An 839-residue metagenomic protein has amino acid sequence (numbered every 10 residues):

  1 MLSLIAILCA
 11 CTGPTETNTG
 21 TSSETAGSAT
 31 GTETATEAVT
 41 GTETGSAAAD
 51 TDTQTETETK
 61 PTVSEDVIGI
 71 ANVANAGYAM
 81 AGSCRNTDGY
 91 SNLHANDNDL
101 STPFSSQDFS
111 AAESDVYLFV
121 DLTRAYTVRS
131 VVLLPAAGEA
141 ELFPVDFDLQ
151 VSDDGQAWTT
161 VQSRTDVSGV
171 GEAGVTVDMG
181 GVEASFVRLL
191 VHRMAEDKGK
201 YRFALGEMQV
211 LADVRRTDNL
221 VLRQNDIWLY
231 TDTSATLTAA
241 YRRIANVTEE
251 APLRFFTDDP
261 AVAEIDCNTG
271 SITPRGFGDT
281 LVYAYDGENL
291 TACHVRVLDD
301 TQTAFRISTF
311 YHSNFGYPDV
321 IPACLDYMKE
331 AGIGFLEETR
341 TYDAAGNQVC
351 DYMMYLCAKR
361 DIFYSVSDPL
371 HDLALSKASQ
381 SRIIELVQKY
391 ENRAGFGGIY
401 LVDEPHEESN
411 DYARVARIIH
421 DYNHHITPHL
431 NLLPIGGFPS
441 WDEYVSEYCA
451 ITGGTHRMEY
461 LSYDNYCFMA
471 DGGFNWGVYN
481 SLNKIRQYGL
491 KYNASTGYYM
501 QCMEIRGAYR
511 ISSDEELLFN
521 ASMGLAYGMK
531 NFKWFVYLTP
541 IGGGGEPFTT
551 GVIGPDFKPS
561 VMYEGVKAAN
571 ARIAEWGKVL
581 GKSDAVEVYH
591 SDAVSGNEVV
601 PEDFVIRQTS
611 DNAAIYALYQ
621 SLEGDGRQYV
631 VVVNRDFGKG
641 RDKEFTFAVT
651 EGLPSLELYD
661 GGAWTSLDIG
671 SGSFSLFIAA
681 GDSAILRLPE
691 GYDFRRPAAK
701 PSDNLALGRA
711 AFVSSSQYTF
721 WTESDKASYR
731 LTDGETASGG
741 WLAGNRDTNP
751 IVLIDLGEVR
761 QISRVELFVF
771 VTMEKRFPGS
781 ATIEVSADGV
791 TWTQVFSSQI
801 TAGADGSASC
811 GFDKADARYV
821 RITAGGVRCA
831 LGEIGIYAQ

Functional and structural regions predicted by a protein language model:
L8-A10: C-terminal motif of bacterial Sec signal peptides marking the signal peptidase cleavage site
T12-S64, V282: Ser/Thr-rich, Pro/Gly/Ala-heavy low-complexity intrinsically disordered linkers and tails of secreted extracellular
T55-N75, L211-R223, W228, H294-A304 (+2 more regions): Low-complexity, Pro/Thr/Ser/Gly/Ala-rich linker/spacer regions in secreted, extracellular modular proteins
P61, E65, R215-T301, A699: Extracytoplasmic soluble-region selector
S64-N98, A699-D733: Predominantly extracellular/luminal regions of secreted and cell-surface proteins, especially disulfide-bonded
D99-T160, G171-R216, D733-Q794, A804-Q839: Aromatic, loop-rich ligand-recognition surfaces of beta-strand-rich domains
S185-V187, A235, G278-V282, A684 (+1 more regions): Exposed beta-strand face motif in extracellular beta-rich ectodomains
D299-P654, D660-G691: Glycan-processing catalytic domains of CAZymes
